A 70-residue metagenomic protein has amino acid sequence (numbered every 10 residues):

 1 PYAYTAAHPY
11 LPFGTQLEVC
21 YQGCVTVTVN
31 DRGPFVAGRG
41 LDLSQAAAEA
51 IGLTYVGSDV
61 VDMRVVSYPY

Functional and structural regions predicted by a protein language model:
P1-Y70: Secreted/periplasmic proteins
